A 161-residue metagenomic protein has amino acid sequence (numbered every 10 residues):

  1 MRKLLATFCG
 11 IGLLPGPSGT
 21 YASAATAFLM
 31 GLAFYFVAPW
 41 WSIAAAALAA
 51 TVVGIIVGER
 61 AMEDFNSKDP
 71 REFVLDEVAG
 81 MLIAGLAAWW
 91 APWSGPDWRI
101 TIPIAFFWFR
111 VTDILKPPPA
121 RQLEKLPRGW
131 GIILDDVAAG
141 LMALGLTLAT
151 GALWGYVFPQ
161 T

Functional and structural regions predicted by a protein language model:
M1-A24, I55-G85, F109-A143: Interhelical loop and helix-boundary elements at the membrane-water interface of polytopic inner-membrane proteins
L5, Y21, A25, L29 (+7 more regions): Lipid-exposed faces of alpha-helical membrane segments in multi-pass integral membrane proteins
A6-T7, M30, I43, R60 (+4 more regions): Generic, low-specificity signal for short hydrophobic/alpha-helical stretches with a mild N-terminal bias, encompassing
G31-I43, G85-T101, L148-T161: Helix-coil boundary and interhelical linker segments in multi-pass alpha-helical membrane proteins
A33-A45, N66, A120-W130, P159-Q160: Membrane interface segments of multi-pass transport proteins and intramembrane proteases
P39-E59, N66, P96-W108: Membrane-embedded alpha-helical segments that form the functional core of polytopic membrane enzymes, especially those
